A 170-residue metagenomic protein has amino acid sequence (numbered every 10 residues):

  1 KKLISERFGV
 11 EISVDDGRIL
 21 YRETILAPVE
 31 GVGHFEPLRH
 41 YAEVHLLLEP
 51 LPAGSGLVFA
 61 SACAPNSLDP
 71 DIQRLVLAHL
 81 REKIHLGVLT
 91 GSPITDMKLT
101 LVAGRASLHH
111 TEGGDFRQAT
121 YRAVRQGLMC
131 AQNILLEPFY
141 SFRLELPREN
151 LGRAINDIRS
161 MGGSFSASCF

Functional and structural regions predicted by a protein language model:
K1-F170: Accessory interaction regions appended to the cores of large information-processing enzymes
